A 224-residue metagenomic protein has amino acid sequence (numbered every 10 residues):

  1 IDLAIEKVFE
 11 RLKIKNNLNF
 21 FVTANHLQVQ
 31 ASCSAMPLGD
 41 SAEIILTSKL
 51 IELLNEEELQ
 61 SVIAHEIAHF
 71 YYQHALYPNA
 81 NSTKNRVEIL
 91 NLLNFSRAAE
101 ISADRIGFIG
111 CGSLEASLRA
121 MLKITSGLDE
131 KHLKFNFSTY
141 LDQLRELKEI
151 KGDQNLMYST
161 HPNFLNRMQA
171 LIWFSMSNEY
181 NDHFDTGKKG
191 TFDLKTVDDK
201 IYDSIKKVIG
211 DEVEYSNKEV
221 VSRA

Functional and structural regions predicted by a protein language model:
I1-I63, I67, Y71-A75: Peri-catalytic and regulatory segments of divalent metal-dependent proteins
D2, E100, L165-M168: Amphipathic alpha-helical transducer elements in NTP-driven molecular machines
I5-E10, Q60, E66, F95-L118: An active-site-proximal "capping" alpha-helix that borders the catalytic cofactor pocket
F20, R119-L122: Beta-strand segments within the central parallel beta-sheet cores of soluble alpha/beta enzyme folds
E57-E58, I89-L92, N155: Alpha-helical hydrophobic/aromatic positions enriched in membrane-embedded helices and signal peptides
Y72-E100: Post-HEXXH active-site segment of zinc metalloproteases
V87, I101-S102, K151-N155: Flexible glycine/proline-enriched surface loops and loop-helix/loop-strand junctions
I109, E115, K123-A224: Cytosolic-facing loops and C-terminal tails of multi-pass membrane proteins
